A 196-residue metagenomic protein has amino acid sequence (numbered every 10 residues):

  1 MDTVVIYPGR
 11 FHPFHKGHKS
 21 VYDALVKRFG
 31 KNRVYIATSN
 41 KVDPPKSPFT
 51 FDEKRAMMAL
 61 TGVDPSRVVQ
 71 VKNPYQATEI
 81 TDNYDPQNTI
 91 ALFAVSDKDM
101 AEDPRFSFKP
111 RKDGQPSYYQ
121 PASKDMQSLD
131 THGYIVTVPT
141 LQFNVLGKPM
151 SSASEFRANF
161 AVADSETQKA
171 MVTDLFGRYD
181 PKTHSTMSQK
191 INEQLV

Functional and structural regions predicted by a protein language model:
M1-V196: Nucleotidyltransferase catalytic core that binds NTPs
